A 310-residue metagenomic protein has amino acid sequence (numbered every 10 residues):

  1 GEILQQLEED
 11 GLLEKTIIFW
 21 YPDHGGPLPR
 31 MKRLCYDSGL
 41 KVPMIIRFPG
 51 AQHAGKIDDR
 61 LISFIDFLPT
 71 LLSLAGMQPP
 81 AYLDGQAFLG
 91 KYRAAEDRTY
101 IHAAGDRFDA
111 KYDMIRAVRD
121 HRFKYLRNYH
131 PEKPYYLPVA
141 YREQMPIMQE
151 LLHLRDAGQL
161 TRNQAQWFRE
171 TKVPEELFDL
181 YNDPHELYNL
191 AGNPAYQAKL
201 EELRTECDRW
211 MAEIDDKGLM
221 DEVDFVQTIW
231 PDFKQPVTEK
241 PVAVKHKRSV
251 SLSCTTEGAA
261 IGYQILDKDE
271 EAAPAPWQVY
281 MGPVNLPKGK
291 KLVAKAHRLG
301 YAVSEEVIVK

Functional and structural regions predicted by a protein language model:
G1, I62-P69, L83-Q86, K172-E175 (+4 more regions): A structural signal for well-ordered alpha-helical segments within the folded catalytic domains of diverse enzymes
G1-E9, R30-Y82, Q86-D97, R116: Substrate-binding rim/cap in mid-to-C-terminal beta-strand-loop elements of soluble/periplasmic
L13-I18, D97-R98, H121-F123: Loop/turn elements at helix/coil->beta-strand transitions in domains of secreted/extracellular proteins
H24-G25: Active-site metal-binding loops of divalent metal-dependent hydrolases
Y36-D37, F108-G192, D221, S251-T256: C-terminal, low-complexity/hydrophilic appendages and adjacent surface loops of extracellular/periplasmic anionic
A51-L61, A75-P79, G105-M114, N163-Q166 (+1 more regions): Active-site rim elements
A51-Q52, N182, D267-E271: Acidic glycine-/aspartate-rich tracts in secreted/extracellular proteins
A191, A198-T205, A212-K310: Short, compositionally stereotyped local motifs that mark structural "simplifiers"
